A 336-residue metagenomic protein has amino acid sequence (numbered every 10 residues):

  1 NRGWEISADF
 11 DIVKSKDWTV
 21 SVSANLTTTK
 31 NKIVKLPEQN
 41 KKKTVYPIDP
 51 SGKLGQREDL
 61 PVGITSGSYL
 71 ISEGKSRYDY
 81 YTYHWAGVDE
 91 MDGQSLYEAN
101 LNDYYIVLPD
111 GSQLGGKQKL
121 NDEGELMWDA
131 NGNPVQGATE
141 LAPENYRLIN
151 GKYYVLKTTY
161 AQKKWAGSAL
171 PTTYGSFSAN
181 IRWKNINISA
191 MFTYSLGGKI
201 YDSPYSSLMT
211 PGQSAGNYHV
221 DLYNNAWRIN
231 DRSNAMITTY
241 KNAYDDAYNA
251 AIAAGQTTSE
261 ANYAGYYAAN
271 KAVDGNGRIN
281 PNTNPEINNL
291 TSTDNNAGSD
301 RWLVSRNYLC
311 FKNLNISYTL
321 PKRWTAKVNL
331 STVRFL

Functional and structural regions predicted by a protein language model:
N1-L336: Outer/extracellular conduits and scaffolds centered on Gram-negative outer-membrane beta-barrels
